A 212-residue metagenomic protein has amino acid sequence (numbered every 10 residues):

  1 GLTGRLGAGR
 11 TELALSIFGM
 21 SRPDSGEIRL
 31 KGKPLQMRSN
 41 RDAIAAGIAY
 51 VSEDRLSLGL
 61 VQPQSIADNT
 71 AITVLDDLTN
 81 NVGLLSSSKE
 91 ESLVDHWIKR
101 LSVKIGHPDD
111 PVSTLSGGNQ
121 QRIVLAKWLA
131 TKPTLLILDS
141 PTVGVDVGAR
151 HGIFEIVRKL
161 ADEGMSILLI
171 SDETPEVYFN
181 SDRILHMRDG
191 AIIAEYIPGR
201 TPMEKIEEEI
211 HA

Functional and structural regions predicted by a protein language model:
G1-A212: Glycine-rich phosphate-binding loops of nucleotide-dependent enzymes
